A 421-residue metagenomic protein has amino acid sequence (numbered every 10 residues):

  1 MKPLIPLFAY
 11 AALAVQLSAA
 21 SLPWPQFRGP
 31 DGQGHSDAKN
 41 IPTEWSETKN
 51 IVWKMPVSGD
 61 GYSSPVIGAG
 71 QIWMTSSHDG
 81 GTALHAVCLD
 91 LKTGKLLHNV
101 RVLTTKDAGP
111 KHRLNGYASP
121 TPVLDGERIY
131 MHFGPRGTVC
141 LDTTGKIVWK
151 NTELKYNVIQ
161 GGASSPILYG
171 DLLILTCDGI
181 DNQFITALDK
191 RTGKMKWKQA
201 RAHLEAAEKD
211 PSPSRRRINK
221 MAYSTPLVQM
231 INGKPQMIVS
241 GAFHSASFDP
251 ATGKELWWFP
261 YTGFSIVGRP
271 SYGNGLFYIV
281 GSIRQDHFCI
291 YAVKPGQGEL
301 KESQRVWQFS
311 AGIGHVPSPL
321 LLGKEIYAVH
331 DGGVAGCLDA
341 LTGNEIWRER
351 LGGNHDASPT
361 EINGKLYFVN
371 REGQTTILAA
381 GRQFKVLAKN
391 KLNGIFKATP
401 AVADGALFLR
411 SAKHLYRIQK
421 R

Functional and structural regions predicted by a protein language model:
M1-P3: N-terminal secretory signal peptides that target proteins for export/translocation
P6-S18: Bacterial N-terminal signal peptides
A19-R421: Noncatalytic, solvent-exposed loop/strand surfaces of beta-propeller-type extracellular/periplasmic domains
